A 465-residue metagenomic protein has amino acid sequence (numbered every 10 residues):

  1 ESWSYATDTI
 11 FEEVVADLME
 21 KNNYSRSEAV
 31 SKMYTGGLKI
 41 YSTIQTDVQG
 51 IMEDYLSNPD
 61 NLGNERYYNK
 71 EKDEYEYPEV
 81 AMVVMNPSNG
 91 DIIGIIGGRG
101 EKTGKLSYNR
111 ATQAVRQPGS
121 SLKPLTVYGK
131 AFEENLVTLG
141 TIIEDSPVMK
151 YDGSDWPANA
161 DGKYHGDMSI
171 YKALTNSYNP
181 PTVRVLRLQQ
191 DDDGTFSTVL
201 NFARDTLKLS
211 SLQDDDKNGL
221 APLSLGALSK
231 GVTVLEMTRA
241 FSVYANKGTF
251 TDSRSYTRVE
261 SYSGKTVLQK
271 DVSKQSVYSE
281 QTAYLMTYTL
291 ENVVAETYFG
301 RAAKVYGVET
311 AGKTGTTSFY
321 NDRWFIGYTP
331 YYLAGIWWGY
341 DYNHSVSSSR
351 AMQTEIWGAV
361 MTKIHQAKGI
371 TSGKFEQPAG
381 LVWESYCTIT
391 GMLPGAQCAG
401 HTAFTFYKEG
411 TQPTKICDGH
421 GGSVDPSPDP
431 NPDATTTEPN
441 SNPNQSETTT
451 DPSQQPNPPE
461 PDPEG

Functional and structural regions predicted by a protein language model:
E1-T43, G50, D205, L209-S210 (+2 more regions): Non-catalytic, structured segments within soluble enzyme domains
T35-T43, N109-P118, P157-K163, S169 (+4 more regions): Second-shell loop/turn segments in exported
I40, P78-E79, T103-L125, T138-I143 (+1 more regions): Short active-site loop at a secondary-structure junction that contains or immediately precedes the catalytic residue(s)
S42-E71, M82-N86, G94-I95, E101-A114 (+1 more regions): A penicillin-recognizing enzyme superfamily signal
M52, N89-G90, R116-I143, A173 (+4 more regions): Active-site SXXK
L136-V199, F250, Y262-N292: Conserved catalytic neighborhood of penicillin-recognizing serine enzymes
D155-P157, Q190-T238: Mid-domain, small-residue-enriched loop/turn segments at the edges of structured enzyme/sensor domains
I416-G465: Ser/Thr/Gly/Pro-rich low-complexity, disordered linker/stalk segments of secreted and cell-surface proteins
